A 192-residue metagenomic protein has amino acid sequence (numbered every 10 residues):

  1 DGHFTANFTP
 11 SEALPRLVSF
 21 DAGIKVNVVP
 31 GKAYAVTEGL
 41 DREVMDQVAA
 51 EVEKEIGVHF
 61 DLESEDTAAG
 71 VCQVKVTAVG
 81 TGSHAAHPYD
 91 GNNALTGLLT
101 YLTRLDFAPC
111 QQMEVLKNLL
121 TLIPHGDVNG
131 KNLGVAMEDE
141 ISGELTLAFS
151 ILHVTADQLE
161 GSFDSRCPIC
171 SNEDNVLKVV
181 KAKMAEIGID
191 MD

Functional and structural regions predicted by a protein language model:
D1-P168: Midchain, well-structured core segments that form catalytic/ion-binding scaffolds
S150-D192: Substrate-recognition/cap regions that form aromatic- and gly/pro-loop-enriched pockets for small-molecule ligands
